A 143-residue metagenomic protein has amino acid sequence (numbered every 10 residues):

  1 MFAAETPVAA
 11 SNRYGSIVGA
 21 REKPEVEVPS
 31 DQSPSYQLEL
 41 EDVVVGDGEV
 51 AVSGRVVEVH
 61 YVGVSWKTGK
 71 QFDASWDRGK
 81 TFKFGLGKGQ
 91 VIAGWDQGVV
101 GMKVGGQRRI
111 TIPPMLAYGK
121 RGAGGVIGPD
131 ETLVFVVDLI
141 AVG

Functional and structural regions predicted by a protein language model:
M1-G143: Cross-family detector of peptidyl-prolyl cis-trans isomerase
